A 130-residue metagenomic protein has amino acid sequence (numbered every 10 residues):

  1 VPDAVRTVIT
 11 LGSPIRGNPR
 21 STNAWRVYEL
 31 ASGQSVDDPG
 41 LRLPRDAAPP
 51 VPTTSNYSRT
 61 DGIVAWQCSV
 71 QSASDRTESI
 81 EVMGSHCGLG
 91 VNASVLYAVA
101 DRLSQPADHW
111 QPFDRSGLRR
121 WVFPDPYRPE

Functional and structural regions predicted by a protein language model:
V1-P52, N56, I63: Serine-dependent carboxylesterase/thioesterase catalytic core of lipase-like alpha/beta-hydrolase/SGNH enzymes
P49-E130: C-terminal catalytic-base region of ester-bond hydrolases, centering on the histidine of the charge-relay
